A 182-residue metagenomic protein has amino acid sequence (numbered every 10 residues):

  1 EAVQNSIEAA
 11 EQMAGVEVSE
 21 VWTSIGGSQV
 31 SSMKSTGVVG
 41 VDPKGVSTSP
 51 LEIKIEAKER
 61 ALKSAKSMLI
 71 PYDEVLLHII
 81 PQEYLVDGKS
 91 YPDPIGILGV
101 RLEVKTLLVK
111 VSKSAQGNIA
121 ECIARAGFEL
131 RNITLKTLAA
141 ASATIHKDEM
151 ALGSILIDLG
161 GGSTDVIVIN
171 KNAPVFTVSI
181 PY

Functional and structural regions predicted by a protein language model:
E1-I155, A173-T177: Nucleotide/phosphate-binding catalytic cleft detector across ATP-hydrolyzing and phosphate-transferring enzymes
L152-Y182: Glycine-rich phosphate-binding loop of actin/hexokinase-like ATP-binding domains
